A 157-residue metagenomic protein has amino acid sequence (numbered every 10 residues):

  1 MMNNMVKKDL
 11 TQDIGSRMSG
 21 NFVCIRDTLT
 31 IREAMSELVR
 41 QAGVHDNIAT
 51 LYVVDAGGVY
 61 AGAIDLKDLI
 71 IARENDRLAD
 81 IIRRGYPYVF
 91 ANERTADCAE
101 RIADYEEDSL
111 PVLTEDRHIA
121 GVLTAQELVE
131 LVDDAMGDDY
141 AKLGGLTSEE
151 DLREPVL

Functional and structural regions predicted by a protein language model:
M1-L157: Cytosolic regulatory modules rich in charged/polar residues
